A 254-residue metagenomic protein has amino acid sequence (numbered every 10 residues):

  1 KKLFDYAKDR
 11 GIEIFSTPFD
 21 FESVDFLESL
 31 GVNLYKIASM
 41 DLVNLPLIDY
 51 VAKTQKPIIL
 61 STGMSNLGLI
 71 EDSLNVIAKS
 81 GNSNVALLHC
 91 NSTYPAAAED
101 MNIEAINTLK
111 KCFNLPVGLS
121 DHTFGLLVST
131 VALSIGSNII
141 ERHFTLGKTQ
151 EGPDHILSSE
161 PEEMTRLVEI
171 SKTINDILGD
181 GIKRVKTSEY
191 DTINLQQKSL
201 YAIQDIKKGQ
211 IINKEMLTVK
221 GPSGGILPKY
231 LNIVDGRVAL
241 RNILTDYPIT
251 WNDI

Functional and structural regions predicted by a protein language model:
K1-I254: Catalytic cores and adjacent flexible loops of soluble metabolic enzymes that perform enolate/carbanion chemistry on
